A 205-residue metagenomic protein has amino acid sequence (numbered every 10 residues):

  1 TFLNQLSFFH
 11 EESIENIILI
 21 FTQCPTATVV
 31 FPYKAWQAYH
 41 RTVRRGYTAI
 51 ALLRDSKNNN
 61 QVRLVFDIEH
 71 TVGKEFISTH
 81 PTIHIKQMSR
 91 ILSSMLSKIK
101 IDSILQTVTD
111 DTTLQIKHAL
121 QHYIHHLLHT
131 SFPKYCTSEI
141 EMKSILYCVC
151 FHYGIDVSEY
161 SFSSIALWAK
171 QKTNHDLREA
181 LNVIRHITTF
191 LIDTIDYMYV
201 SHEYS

Functional and structural regions predicted by a protein language model:
T1-S205: N-terminal accessory/interface modules of nucleic-acid-binding and processing proteins
